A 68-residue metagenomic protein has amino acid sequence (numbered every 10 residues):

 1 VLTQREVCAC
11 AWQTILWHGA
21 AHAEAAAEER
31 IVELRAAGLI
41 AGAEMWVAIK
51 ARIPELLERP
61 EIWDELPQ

Functional and structural regions predicted by a protein language model:
V1-H22: N-terminal acidic leader/helix
L16-E61: Amphipathic, hydrophobic secondary-structure cores in small proteins
P67-Q68: Surface-exposed peri-terminal alpha-helical interaction modules
